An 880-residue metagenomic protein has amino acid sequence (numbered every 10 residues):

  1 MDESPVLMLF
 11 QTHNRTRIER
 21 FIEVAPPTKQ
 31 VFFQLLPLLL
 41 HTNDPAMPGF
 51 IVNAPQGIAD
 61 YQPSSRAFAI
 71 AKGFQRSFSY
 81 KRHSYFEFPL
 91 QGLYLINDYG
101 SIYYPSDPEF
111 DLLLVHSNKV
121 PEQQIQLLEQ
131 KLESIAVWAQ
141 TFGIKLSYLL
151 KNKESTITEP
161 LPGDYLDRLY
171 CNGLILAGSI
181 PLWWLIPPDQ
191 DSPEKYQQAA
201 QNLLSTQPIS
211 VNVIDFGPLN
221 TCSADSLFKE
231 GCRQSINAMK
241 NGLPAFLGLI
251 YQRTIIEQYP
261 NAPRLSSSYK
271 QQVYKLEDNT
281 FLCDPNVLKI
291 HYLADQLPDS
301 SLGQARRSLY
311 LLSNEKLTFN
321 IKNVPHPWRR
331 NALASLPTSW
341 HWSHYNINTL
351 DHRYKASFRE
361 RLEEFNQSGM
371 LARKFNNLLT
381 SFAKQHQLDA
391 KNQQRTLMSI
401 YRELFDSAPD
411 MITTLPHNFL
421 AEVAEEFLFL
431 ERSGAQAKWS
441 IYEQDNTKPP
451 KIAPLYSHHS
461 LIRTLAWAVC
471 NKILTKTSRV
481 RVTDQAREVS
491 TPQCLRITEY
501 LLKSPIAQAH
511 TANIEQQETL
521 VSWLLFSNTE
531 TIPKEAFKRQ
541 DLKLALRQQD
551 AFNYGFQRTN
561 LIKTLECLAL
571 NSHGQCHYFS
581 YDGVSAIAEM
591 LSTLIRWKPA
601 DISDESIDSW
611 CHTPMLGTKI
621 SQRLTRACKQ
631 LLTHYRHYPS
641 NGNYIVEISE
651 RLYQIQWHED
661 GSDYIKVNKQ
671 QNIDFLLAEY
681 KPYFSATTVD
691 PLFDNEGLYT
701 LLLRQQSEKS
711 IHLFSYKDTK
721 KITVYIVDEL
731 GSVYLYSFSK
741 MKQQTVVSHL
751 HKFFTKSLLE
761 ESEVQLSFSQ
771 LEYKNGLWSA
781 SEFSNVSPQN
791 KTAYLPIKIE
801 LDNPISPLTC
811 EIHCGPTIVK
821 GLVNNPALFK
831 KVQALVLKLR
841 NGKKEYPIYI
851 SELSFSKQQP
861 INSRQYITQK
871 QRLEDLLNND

Functional and structural regions predicted by a protein language model:
M1-K72, I157-D880: Nucleotidyltransferase catalytic cores
Q30, E87, S106-D107, E122 (+2 more regions): Conserved structured core elements
G49-D107: Well-ordered mid-protein domain cores that form the structural environment of catalytic cofactors
Y94, S101-E129, K145-T156: Catalytic metal-binding acidic patch
F110-V120, L127-E133, R306, N323-A334: Amphipathic alpha-helical scaffolding segments
A136-K145: Flexible helix-coil linker/hinge segments at domain or subdomain boundaries
